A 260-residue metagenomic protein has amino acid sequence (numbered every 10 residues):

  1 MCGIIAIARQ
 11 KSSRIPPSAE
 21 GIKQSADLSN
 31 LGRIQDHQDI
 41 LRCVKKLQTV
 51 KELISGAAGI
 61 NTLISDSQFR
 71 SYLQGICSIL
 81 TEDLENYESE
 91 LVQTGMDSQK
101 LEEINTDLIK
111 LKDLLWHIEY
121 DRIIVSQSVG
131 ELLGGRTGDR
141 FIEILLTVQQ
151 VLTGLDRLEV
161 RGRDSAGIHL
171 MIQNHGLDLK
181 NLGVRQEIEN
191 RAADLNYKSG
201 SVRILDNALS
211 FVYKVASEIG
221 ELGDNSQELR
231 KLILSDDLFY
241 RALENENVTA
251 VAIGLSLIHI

Functional and structural regions predicted by a protein language model:
M1-Q227, D236, E246-V248: Extreme N-terminus nucleophile/cap motif
L232-I233: Short acidic/polar, Gly/Pro-enriched loop/turn segments located at secondary-structure boundaries
G254: Regulatory input/activation interfaces that engage signals or partners
I258-I260: Conserved small/polar residues in nucleotide/adenosyl-binding loops
